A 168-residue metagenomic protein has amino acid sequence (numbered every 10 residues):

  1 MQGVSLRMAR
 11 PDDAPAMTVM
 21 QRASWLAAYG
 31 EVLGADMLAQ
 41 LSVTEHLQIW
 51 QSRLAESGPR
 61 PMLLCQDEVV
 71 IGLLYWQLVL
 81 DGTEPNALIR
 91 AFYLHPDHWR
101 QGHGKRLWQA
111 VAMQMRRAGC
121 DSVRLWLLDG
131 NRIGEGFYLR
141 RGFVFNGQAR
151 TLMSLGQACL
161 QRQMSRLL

Functional and structural regions predicted by a protein language model:
G3, M8-A14, V19-D97, K105-A110 (+3 more regions): Acetyl-CoA-dependent GNAT
R53-P61, A118-G130: A broadly tuned preference for mixed-charge, low-complexity surface segments
N86, D121-E135, L139-L168: C-terminal "cap" of GNAT-fold acetyltransferases
A91, H95-Q109, R116-A118, D129-G136 (+1 more regions): Conserved glycine-rich acetyl-CoA-binding loop
